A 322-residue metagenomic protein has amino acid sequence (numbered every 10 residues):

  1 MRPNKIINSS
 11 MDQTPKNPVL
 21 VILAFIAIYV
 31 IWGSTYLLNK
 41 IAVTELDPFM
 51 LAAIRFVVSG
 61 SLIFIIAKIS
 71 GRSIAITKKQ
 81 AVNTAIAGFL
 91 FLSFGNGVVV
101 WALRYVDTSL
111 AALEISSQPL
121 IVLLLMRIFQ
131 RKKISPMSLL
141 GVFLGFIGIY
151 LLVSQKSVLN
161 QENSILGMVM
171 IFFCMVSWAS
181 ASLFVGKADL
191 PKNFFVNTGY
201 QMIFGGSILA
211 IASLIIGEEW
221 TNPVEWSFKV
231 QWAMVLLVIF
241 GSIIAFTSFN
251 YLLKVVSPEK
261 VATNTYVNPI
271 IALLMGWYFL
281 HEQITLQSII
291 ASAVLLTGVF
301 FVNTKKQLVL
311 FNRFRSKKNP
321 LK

Functional and structural regions predicted by a protein language model:
R2, D12, F56, V230 (+1 more regions): C-terminal-most transmembrane helix of multi-pass membrane proteins
R2-M50, N160-K187, S207-I211, F314-K322: Glycine-/small-residue-enriched transmembrane alpha-helix faces in small-molecule transporters and effluxers
V19-A24, M50-I65, I69, I86 (+4 more regions): Hydrophobic alpha-helical transmembrane segments of multi-pass integral membrane proteins, especially transporters
I31, T35-Y36, F64-I115, L151 (+1 more regions): Specific transmembrane alpha-helical segments of multi-pass solute transporters/efflux pumps, especially DMT/EamA
L37-E45, W101-R104, V153-S164, I215-K229 (+1 more regions): Membrane-interface helix termini and inter-helical loops of multi-pass transporters
A52-I54, N96, L110-S117, F184-S207 (+1 more regions): Helix-helix packing/entry segments at the starts of transmembrane helices
L62-I74, Q118-F143, I270-I289: C-terminal transmembrane-helix exit sites in multi-pass transporters
I63, I134-K156, L209, Y266 (+2 more regions): Hydrophobic transmembrane alpha-helices of multi-pass small-molecule transport proteins
